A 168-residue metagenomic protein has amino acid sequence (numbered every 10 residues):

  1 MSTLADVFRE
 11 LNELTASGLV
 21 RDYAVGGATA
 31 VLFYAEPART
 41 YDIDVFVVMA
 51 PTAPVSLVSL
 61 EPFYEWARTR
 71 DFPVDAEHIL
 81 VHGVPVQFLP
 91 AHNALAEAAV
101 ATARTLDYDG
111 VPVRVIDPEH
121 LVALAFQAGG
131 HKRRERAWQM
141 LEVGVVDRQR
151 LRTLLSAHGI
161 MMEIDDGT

Functional and structural regions predicted by a protein language model:
M1-T168: Compositionally biased terminal segments of proteins
